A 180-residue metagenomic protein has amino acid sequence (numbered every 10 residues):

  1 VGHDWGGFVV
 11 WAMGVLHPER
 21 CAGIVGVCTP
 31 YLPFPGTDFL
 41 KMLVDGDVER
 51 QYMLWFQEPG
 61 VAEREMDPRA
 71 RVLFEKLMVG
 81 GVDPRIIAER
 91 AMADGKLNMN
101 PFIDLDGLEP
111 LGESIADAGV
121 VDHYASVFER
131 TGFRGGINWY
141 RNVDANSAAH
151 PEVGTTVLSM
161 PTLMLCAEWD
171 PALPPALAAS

Functional and structural regions predicted by a protein language model:
V1: Phosphate- and other anionic-substrate recognition elements at nucleic-acid/protein interfaces
D4: Conserved acidic functional residues
F8-S180: Flexible "cap/lid" subdomain of the alpha/beta-hydrolase fold that forms the substrate-access gate
